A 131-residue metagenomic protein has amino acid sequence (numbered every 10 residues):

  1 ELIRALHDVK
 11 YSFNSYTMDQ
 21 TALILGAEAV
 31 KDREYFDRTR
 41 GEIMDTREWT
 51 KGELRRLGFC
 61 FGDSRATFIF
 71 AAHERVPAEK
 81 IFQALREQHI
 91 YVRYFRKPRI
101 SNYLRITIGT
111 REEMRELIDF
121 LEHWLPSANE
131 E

Functional and structural regions predicted by a protein language model:
E1-L54, F59-G62: PLP-dependent aminotransferase class I/II
A5, L25, A72, K80 (+1 more regions): Phosphate- and divalent-cation-binding pockets in alpha/beta enzyme and binding domains that engage nucleotide-derived
D19, T67, P98: Residue-level "edge-of-site" marker
I43-M44, G52-Q88, L104: Conserved PLP-binding catalytic core of the aspartate aminotransferase-like
Q83-Q88, R93, K97-E131: PLP-dependent enzyme catalytic core of the Aspartate aminotransferase-like
